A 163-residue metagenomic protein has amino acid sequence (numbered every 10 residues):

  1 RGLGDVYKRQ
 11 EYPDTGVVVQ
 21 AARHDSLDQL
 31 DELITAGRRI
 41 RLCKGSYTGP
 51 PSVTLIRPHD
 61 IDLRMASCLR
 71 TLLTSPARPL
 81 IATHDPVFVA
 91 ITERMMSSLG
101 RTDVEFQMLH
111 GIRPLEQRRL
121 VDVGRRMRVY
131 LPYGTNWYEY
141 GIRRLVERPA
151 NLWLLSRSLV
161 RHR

Functional and structural regions predicted by a protein language model:
R1, D5-R163: Positively charged, amphipathic and often flexible ligand-engagement surfaces
